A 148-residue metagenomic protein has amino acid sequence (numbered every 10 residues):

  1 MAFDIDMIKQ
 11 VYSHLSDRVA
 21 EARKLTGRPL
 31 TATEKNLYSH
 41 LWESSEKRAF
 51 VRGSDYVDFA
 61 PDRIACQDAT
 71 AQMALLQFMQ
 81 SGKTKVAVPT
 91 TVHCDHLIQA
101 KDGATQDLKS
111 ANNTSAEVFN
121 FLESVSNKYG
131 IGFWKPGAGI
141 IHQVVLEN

Functional and structural regions predicted by a protein language model:
M1-M7: Membrane-interacting alpha-helical segments
I8-V11, L15-N148: Long, structured ligand/cofactor-binding scaffold of large enzymes
